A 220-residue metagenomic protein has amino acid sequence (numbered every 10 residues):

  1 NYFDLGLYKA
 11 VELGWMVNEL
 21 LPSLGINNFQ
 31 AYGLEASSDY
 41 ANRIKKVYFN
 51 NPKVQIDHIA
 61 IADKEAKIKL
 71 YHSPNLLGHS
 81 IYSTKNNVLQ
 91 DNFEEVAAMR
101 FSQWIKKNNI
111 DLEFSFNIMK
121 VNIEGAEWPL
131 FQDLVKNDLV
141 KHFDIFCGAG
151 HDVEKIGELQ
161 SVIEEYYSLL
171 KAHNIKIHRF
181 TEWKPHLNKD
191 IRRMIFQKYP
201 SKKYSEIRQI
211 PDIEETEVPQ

Functional and structural regions predicted by a protein language model:
N1-Q220: Phosphate/nucleotide-binding beta-alpha loop and adjacent structural elements of enzyme active sites
